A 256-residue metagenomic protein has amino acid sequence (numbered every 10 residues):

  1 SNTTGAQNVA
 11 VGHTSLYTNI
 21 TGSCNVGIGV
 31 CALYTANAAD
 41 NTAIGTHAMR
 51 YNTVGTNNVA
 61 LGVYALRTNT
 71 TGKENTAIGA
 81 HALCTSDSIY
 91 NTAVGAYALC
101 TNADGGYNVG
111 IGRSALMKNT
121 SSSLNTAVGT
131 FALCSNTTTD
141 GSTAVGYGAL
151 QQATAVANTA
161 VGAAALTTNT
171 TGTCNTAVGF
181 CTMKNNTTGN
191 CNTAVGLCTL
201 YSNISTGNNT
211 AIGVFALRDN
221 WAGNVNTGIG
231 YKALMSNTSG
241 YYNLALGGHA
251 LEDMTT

Functional and structural regions predicted by a protein language model:
S1-T256: Glycine- and small/polar-enriched repetitive beta-structure motifs of secreted/surface proteins
